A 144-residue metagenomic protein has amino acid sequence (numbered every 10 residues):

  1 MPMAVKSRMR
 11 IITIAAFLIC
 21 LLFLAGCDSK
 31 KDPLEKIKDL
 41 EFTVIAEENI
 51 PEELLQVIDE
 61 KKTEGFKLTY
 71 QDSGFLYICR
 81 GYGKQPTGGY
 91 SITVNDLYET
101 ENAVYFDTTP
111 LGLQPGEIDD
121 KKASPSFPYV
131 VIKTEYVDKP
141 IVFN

Functional and structural regions predicted by a protein language model:
M1-A25: Sec-dependent bacterial lipoprotein signal peptides
R8-I11, G26-N144: Exposed, flexible binding/inhibitory loops of compact, secreted disulfide-stabilized domains
